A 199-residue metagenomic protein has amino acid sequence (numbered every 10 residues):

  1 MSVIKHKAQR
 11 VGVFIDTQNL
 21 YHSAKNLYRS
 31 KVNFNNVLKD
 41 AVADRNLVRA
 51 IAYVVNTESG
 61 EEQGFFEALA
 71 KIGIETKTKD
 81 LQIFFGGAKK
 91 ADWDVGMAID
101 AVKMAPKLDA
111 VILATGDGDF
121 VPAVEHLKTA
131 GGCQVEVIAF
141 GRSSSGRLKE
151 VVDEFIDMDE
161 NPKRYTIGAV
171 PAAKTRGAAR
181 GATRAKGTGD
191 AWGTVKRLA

Functional and structural regions predicted by a protein language model:
M1-A199: Terminal and domain-boundary accessory regions
